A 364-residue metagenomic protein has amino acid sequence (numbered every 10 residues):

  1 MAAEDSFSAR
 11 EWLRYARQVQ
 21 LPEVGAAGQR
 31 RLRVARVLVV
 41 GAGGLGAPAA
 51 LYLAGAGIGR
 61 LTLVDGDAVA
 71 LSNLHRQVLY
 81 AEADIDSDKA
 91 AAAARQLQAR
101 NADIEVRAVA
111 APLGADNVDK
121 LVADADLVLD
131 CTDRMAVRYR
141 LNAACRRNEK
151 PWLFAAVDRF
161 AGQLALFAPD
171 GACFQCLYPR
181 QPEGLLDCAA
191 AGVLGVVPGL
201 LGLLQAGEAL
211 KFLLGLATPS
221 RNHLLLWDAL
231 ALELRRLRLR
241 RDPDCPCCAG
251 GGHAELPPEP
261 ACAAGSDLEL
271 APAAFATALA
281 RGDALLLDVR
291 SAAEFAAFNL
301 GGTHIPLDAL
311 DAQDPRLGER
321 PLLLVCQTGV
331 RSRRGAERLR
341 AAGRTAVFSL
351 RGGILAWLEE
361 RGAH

Functional and structural regions predicted by a protein language model:
M1-L268, D283-L285, S291-A293, A297-H304 (+2 more regions): Adenine nucleotide-associated cytosolic modules
S266-A280: A short, well-structured juxtamembrane/interface segment
